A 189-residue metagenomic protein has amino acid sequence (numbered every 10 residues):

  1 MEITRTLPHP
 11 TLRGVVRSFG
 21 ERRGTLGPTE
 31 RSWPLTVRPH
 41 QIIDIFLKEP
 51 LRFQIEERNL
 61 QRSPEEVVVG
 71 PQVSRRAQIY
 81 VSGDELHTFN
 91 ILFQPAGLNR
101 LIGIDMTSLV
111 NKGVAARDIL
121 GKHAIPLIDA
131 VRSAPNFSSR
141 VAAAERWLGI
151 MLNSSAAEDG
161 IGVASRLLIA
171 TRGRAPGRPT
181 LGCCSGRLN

Functional and structural regions predicted by a protein language model:
M1-S185: Alpha-helical bundle regulatory/interaction domains
N189: Phosphate-/nucleic-acid-contacting segments
